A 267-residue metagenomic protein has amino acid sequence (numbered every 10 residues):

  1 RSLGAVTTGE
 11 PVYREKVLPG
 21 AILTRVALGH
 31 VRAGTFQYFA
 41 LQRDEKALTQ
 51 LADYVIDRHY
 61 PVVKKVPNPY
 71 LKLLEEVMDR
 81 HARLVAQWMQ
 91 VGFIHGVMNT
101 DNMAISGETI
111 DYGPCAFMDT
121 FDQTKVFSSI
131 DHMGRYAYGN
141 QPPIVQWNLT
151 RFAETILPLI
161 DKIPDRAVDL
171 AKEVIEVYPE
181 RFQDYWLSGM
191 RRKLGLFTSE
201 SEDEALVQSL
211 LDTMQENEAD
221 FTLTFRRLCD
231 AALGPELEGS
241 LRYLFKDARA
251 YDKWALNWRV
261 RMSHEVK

Functional and structural regions predicted by a protein language model:
R1-P67, R83, I105-E108, M118 (+3 more regions): Conserved ATP-binding subdomain of kinase catalytic cores across diverse folds
S2-V6, N99-N102, V168-K172: Beta-strand segments within the central parallel beta-sheet cores of soluble alpha/beta enzyme folds
G20, Q90-H95, N99-P158: Catalytic activation segment of kinase domains across protein kinase-like and atypical kinase folds
V26, L48, L74-M78, A171 (+1 more regions): Hydrophobic packing residues in well-ordered alpha-helices of helical domains and bundles
E45, V63-M78, P142: Short acidic-aromatic active-site loops that bind/stabilize oxyanions
A52-I56, Y60, T120-D131, W254-V260: Active-site-adjacent bridging/hinge elements
V77-W88: Phosphate/ATP-binding catalytic cores across multiple sugar-kinase/actin-like superfamilies, primarily ASKHA
H132-K267: Regulatory N- and C-terminal appendages and interdomain linkers associated with kinase/kinase-like NTP transferase
